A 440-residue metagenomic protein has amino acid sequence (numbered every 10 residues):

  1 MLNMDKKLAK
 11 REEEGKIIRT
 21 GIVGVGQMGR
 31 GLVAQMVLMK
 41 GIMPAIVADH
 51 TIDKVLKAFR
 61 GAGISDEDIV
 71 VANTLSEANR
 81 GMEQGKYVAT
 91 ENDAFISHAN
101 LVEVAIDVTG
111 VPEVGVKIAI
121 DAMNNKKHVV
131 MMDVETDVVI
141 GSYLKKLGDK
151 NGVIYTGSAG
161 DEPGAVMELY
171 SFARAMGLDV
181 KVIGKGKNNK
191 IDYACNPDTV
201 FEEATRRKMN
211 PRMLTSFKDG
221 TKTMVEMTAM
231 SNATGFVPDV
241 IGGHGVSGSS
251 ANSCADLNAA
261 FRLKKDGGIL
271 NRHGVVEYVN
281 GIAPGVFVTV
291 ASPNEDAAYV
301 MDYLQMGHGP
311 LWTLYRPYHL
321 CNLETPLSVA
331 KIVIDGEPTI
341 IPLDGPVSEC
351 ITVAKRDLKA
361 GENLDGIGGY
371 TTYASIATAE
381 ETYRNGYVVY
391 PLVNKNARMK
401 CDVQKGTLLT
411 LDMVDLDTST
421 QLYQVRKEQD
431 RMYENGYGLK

Functional and structural regions predicted by a protein language model:
M1-A119: N-terminal glycine-/serine-/threonine-rich beta1-alpha1-beta2 phosphate-ribose binding loop of Rossmann-like
L2-K10, E203-K440: C-terminal catalytic/substrate-binding lobe primarily of soluble NAD(P)-dependent oxidoreductases
Q35, D121-A122, L147, F172 (+1 more regions): Hydrophobic/aromatic ligand-binding patch that stacks against planar heteroaromatic rings of cofactors or nucleotides
H50, G110-V111, V134-D137, A159-D161 (+3 more regions): Short, ordered loop/turn segments at secondary-structure junctions
F59-R60, G141-L144, M167-Y170, K185 (+4 more regions): Short acidic, glycine/serine/threonine-rich loops at helix termini
T109-N125, M132-I154, A159-G160: Rossmann-fold NAD(P)-binding glycine/threonine-rich loop
G148-G152, T156-K218: Rossmann-like NAD(P)H-binding beta-loop-alpha module
